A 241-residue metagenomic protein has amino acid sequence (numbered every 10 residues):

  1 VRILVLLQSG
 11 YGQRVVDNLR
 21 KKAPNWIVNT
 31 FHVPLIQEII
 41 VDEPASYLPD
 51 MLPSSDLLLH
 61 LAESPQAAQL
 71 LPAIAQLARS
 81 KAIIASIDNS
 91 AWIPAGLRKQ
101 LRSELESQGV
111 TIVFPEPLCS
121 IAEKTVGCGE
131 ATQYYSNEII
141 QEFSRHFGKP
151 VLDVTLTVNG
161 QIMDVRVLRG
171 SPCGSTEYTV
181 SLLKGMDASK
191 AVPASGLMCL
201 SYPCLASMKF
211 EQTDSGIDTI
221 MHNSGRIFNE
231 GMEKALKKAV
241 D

Functional and structural regions predicted by a protein language model:
V1-S9, L58: Short hydrophobic beta-strand segments
Y11-Q76, K81-L97, H146-V151, T157-V158 (+1 more regions): Active-site- and interface-proximal helix/loop "cap" or "latch" segments in soluble metabolic and energy-transducing
Q13, D17, K21, S103 (+3 more regions): Polar/charged alpha-helical tracts
V28-T30, L52-P53, I83, P117-E123 (+1 more regions): A generic short-segment signal for beta-strand/edge and adjacent turn/coil regions
A85, I112-P115: General beta-strand structural signal in soluble alpha/beta enzymes
W92-G109: Rossmann-fold NAD(P)-binding glycine/threonine-rich loop
L118-N159: Structured beta-strand/loop patches that form or line metal/cofactor-binding pockets in enzymes
